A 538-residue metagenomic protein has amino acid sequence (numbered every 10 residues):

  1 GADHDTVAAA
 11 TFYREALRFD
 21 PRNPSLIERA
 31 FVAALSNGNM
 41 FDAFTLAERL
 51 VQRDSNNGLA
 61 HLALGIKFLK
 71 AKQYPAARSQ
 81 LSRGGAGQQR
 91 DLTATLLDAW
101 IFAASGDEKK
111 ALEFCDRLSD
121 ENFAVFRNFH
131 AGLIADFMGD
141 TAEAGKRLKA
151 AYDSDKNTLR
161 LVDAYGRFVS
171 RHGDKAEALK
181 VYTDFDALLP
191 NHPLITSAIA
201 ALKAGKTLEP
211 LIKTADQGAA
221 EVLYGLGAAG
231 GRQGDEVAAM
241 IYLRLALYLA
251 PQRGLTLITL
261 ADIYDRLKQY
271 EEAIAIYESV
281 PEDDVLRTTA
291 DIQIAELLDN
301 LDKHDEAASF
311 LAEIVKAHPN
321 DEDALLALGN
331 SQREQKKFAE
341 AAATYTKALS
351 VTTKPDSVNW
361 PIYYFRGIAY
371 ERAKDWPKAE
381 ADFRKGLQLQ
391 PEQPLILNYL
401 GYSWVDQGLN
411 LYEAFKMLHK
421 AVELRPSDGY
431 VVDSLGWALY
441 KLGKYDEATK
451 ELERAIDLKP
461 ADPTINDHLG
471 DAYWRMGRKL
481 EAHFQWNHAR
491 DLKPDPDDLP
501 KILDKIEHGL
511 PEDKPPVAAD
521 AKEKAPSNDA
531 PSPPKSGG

Functional and structural regions predicted by a protein language model:
G1, V32, I66, W100 (+11 more regions): Residue-level recognition of tetratricopeptide repeat
G1-A2, L35, L69, A103 (+10 more regions): Position-specific recognition of the canonical hydrophobic site in helix A of tetratricopeptide repeat
H4, G38, K72, G106 (+10 more regions): Residue-level detector of the short coil/turn that links helix A to helix B within each tetratricopeptide repeat
F19, Q52-D54, A86-Q88, L118-E121 (+10 more regions): Structural marker of alpha-solenoid helical repeat scaffolds
R29-A30, A63, L97, H130 (+12 more regions): Canonical tetratricopeptide repeat
R117-F123, K206-V222, T353-W360: TPR-adjacent "capping" and linker segments in tetratricopeptide-repeat scaffold/adaptor proteins
